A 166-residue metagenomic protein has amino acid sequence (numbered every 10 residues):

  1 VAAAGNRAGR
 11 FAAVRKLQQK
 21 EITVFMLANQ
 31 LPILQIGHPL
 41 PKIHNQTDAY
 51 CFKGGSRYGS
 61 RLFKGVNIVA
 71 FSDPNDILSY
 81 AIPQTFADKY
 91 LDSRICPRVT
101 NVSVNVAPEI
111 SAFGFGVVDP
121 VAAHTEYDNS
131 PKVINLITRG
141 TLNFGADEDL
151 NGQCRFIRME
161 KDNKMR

Functional and structural regions predicted by a protein language model:
V1-G65: Serine-dependent carboxylesterase/thioesterase catalytic core of lipase-like alpha/beta-hydrolase/SGNH enzymes
I36-P39, Q46, F52-R166: C-terminal catalytic-base region of ester-bond hydrolases, centering on the histidine of the charge-relay
